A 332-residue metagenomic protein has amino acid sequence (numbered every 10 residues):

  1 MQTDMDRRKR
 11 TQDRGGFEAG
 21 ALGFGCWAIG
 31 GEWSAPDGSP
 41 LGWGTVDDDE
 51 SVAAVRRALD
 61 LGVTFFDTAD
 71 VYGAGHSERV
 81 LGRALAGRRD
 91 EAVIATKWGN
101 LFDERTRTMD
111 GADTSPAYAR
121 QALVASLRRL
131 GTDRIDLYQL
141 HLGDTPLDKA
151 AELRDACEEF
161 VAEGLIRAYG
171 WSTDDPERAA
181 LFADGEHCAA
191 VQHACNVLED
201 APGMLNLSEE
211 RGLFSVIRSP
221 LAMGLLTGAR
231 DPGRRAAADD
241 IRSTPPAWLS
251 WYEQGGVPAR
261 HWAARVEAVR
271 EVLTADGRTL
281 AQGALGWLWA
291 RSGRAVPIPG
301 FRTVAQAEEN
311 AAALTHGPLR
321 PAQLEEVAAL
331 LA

Functional and structural regions predicted by a protein language model:
M1-A92: N-terminal binding-site loop/beta-alpha segment at the start of enzyme catalytic domains that lines or forms
F17-L22, G62-F65, R88-A92, T132-D136 (+5 more regions): Short, well-ordered coil/turn segments that N-cap beta-strands
P36-T45, T108-D113, L314: Short glycine-enriched, charge-decorated loop/helix-capping segments at active-site entrances that position
T45-A58, T114-L130, T173-L181: Short, acidic/polar
G82-V93, L127-G131, V161, F182-E186 (+1 more regions): Acidic (Asp/Glu)-rich catalytic clusters
E91-D103: A short, structured active-site edge motif that brings together acidic residues
L127-P146: Active-site groove signature of glycoside hydrolases
G143-A332: Beta/alpha (TIM)-barrel catalytic core signal, keyed to glycine-rich beta->alpha loops juxtaposed to Asp/Glu that bind
